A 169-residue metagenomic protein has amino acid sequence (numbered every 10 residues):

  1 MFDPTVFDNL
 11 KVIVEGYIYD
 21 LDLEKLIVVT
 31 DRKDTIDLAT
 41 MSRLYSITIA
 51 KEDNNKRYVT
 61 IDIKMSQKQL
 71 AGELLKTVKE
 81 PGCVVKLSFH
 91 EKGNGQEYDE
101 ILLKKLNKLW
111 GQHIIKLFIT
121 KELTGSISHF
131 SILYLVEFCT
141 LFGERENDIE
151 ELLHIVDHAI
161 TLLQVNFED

Functional and structural regions predicted by a protein language model:
M1-K11: A short, highly charged nucleic-acid-interacting micro-segment common to nuclease and nuclease-linked defense proteins
P4, G16, D20-K76: N-terminal interaction modules that seed assembly of large macromolecular complexes
V29-R43, G82-G95, L163-D169: Short, charge-rich amphipathic segments
L44-S46, Y58-T60, G82-K86, L133-L135: Broad gene-expression machinery/nucleic-acid interaction feature
K51-N55, M65-Q69, F89-G95, T140-E144: Beta-strand elements of well-folded, non-transmembrane domains
Q67-H129: Short, internal acidic amphipathic alpha-helical interface segments that mediate docking to partner proteins
K105-D169: Glycine-rich, aromatic-bearing surface loops/beta-hairpins
